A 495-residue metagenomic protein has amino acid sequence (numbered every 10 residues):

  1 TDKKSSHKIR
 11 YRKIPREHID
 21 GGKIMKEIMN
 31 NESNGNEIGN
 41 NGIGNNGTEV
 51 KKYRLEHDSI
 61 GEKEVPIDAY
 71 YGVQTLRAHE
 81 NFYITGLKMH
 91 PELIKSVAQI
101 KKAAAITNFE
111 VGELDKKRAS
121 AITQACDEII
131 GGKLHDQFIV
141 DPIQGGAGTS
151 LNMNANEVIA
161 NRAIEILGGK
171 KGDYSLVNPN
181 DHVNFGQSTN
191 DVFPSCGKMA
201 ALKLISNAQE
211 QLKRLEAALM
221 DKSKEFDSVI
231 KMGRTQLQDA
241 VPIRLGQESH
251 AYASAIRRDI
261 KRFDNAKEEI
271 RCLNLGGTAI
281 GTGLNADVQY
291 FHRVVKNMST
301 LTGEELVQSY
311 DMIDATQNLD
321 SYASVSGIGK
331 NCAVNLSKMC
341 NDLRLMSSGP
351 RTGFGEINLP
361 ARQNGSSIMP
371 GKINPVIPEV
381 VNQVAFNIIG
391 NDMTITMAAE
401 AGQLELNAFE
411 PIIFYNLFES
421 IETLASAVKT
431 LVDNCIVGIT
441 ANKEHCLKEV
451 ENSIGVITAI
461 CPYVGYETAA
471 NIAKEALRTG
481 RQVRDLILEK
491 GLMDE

Functional and structural regions predicted by a protein language model:
T1-I24: AMP-binding adenylation
K26-N34, N41, N45-E495: Conserved, well-structured ligand/cofactor-binding cores
